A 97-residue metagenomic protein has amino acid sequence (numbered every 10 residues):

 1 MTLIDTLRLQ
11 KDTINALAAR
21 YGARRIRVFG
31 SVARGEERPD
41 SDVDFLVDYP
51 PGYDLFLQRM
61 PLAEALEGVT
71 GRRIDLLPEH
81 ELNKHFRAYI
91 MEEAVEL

Functional and structural regions predicted by a protein language model:
M1-R25, A33-P39, P50-L97: Catalytic core of pol beta-like nucleotidyltransferases
V28: Conserved histidines in hydrophobic membrane contexts and catalytic metal-binding motifs
S41-V43: Change "...and in nucleic-acid phosphodiester-cleaving endonucleases..." to "...and in nucleic-acid processing enzymes
L46-D48: Short hydrophobic/aromatic beta-strand micro-patches that form the beta-sheet surface supporting nucleotide- or nucleic
